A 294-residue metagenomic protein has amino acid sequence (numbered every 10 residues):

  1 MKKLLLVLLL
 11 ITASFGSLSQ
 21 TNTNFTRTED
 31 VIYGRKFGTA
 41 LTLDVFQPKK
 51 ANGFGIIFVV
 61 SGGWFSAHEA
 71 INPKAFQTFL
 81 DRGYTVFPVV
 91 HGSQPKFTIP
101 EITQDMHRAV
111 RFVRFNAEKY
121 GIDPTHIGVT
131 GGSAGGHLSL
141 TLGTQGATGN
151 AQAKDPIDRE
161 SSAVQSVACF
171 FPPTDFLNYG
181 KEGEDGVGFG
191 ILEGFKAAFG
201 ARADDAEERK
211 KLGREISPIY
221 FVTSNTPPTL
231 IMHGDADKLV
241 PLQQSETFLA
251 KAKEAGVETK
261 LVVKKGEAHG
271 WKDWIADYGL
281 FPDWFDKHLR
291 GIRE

Functional and structural regions predicted by a protein language model:
Q20-A51: N-terminal cap/lid segment of alpha/beta-hydrolase-fold proteins
N52-G63: Short beta-strand element of the alpha/beta-hydrolase
H68-P88: Short amphipathic alpha-helix adjacent to the substrate-entry channel of hydrolases
A70, R111-E184: Primarily recognizes the serine-hydrolase "nucleophile elbow" in alpha/beta-hydrolase and SGNH/GDSL folds
F97-E118, G279: Alpha/beta-hydrolase active-site loop
G143, G180-F221, P227: Mobile cap/lid helix-loop segments that gate and shape the active-site cleft of serine hydrolases
N225, I231-H233, D237: Short beta-strand/loop motif that positions the catalytic acidic residue of the alpha/beta-hydrolase fold
K238-T247: Conserved alpha/beta-hydrolase "acid-adjacent" motif
